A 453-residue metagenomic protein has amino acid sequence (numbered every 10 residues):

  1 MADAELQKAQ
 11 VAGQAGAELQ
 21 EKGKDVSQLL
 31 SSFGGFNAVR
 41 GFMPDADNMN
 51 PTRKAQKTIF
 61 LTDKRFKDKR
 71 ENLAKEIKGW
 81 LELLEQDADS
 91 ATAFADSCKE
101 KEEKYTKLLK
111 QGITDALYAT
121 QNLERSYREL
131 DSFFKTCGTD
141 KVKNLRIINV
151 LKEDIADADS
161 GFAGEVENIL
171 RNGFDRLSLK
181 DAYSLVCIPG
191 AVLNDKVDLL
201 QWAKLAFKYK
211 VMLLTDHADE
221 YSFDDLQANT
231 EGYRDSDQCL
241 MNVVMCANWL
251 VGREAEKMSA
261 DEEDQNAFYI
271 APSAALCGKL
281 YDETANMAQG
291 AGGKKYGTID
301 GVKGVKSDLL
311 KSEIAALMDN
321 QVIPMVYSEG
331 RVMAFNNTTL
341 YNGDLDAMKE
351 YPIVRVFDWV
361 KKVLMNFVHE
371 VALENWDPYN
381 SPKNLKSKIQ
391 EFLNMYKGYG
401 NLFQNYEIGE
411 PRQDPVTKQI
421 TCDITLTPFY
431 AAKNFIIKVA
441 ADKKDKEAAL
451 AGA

Functional and structural regions predicted by a protein language model:
M1, V356, V360, L364 (+4 more regions): Generic hydrophobic secondary-structure signal
A2-W376, L385, G400-P411: A glycine- and small-residue-enriched flexible loop/hinge signal that marks low-structured segments
N380-T427: C-terminal structured domain segments
E410-A453: C-terminal edge-of-domain segments
